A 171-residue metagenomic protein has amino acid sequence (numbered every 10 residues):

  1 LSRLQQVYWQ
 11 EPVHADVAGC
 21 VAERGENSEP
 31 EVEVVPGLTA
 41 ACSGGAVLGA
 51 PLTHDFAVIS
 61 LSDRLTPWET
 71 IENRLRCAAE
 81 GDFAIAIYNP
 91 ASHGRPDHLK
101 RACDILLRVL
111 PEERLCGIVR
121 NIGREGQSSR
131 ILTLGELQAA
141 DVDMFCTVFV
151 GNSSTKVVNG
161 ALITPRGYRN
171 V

Functional and structural regions predicted by a protein language model:
L1-V7, A84-Y88: Short glycine-rich or small-residue beta-strand-to-loop segments that form or flank ligand, phosphate, metal/Fe-S
S2, S28, S43, S60-S62 (+3 more regions): Generic serine detector
Q5-G81: Class I SAM-dependent methyltransferase SAM-binding "motif I" and its flanking Rossmann-like core
E80-V171: A contiguous loop/helix-start segment that scaffolds small-molecule binding in enzyme catalytic cores
